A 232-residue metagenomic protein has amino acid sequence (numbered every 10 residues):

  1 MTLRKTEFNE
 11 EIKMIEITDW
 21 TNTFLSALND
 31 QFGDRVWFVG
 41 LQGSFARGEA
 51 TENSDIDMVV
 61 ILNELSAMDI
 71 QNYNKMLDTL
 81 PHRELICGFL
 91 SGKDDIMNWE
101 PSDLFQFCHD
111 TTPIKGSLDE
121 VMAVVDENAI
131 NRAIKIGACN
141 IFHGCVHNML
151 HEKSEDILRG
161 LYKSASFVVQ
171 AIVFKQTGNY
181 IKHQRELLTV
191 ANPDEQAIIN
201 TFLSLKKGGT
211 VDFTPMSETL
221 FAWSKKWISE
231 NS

Functional and structural regions predicted by a protein language model:
T2-F38, N231-S232: Helical scaffold of the NTase/Pol beta-like nucleotidyltransferase catalytic core
F8-E16, I70-L161: Conserved NTP/Mg2+-binding pocket subregion across the NTase superfamily
D19-A27, N72-M76, T219: Long, highly charged amphipathic alpha-helices
N29-D30, R47-E49, S154: Short, flexible, glycine/charge-rich loop motifs used to bind or transfer phosphoryl groups or to couple energy/partner
D34, H82-R83, P193: Short, well-ordered coil loops that connect the C-terminus of an alpha-helix to the N-terminus of a beta-strand
D34, T51-N53, W99: A generic fold-level signal
G40-K75, C87-F89: Catalytic metal-binding acidic patch
S117, A123-S232: Conserved nucleotidyltransferase catalytic core and NTase-mimicking acidic/glycine-rich helix/loop elements in nucleic
